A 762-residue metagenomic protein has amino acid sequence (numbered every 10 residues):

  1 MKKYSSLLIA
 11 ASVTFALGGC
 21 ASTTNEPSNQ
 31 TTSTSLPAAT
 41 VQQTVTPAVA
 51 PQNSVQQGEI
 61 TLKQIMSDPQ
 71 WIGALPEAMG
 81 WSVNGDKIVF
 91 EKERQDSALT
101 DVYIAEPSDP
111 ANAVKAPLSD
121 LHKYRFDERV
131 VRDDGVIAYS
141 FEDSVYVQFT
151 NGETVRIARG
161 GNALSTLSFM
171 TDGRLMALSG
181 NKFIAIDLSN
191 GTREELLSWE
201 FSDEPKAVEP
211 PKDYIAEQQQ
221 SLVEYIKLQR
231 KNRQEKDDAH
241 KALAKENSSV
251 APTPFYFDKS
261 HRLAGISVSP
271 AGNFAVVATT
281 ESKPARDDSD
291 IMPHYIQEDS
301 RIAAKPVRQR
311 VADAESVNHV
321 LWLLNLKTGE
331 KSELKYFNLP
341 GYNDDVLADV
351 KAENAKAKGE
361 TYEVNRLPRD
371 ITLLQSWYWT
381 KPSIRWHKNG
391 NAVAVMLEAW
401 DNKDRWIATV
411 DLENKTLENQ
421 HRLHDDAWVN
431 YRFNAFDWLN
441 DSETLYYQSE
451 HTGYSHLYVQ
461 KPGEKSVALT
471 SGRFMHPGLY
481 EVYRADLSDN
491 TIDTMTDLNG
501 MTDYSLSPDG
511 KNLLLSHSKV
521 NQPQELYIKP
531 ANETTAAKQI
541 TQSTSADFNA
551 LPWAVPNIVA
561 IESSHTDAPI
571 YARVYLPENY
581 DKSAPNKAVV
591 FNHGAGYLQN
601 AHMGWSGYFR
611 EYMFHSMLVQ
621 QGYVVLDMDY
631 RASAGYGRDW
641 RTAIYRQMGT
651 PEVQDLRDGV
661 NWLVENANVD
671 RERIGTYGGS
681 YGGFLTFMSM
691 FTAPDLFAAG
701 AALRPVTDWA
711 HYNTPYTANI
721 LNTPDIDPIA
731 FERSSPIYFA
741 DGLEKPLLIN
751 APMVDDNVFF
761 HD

Functional and structural regions predicted by a protein language model:
M1-Y4: Positively charged n-region of N-terminal signal peptides that target proteins for export
L7-I9, C20-D493, N499-G500, K511-N512 (+2 more regions): Beta-propeller folds
E398, T496-D497, M501-D762: Serine-hydrolase catalytic core recognition
